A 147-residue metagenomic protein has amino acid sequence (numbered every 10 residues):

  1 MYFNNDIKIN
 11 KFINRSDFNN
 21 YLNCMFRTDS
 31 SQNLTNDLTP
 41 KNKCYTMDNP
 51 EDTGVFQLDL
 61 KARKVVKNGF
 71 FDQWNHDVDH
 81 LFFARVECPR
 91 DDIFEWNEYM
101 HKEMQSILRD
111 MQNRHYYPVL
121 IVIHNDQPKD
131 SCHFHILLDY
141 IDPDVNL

Functional and structural regions predicted by a protein language model:
M1-C132, L138-L147: Positively charged, glycine-rich low-complexity segments
